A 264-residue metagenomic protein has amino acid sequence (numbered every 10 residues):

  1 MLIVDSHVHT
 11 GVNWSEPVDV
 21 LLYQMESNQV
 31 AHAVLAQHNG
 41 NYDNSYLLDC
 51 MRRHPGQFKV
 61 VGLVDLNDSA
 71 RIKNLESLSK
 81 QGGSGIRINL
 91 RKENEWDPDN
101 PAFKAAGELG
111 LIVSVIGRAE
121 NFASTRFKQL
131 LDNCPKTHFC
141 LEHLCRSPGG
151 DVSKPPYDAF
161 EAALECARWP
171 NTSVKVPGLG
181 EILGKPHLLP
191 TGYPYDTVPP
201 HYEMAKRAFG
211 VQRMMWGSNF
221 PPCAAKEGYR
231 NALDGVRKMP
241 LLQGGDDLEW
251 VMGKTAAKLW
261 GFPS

Functional and structural regions predicted by a protein language model:
M1-L109, N121, D196: Mid-domain alpha/beta scaffold segments of enzyme catalytic cores
M1-S6, S15-H32, E203-M215, A224-S264: Mid-to-C-terminal alpha-helical segments outside catalytic/metal-binding sites
V8, H38, L144, N219-F220: Active-site metal-binding loops of divalent metal-dependent hydrolases
T10-G11, R146, E181, P222 (+1 more regions): Active-site micro-motifs of SAM-dependent methyltransferase domains
E16, K73-N74, F127, D151-K154 (+3 more regions): Short aromatic-enriched loop/helix-cap "lid" or pocket-rim segments at secondary-structure transitions that line
M25, M51-P55, S79, L131-D132 (+3 more regions): N-terminal cationic-hydrophobic initiation segments that often serve targeting/anchoring roles
C50-M51, A102, T191, N231-G235: Glycine-rich, phosphate-binding/catalytic loops in enzymes
E93-M215: Catalytic pocket-lining loop regions of alpha/beta-barrel enzymes, especially the amidohydrolase/enolase/GH5 lineages
